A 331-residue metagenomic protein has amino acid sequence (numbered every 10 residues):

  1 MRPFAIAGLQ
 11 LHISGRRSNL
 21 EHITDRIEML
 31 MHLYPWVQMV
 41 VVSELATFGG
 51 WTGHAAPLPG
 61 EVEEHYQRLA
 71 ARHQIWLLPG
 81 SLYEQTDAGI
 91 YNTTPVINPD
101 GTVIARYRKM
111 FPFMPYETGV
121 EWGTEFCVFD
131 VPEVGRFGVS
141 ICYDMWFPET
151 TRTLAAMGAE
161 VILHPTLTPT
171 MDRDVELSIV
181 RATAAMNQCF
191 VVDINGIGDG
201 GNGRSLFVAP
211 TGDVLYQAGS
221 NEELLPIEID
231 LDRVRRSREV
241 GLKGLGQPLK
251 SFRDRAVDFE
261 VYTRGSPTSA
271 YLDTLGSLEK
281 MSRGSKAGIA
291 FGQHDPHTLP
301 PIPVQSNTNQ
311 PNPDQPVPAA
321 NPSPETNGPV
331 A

Functional and structural regions predicted by a protein language model:
M1-I13: Short beta-strand segments enriched in small/hydrophobic residues
A7, P95-I97, L206, L225: Conserved hydrophobic/aromatic positions in well-ordered beta-strands
A7-L9, V41, L78, A105 (+2 more regions): Hydrophobic/aromatic beta-strand patches that form the interior of the parallel beta-sheet core in alpha/beta enzyme
S14-R106, P169-A185: Cys-nucleophile CN-hydrolase/nitrilase-fold catalytic domain and related Cys-dependent amidase chemistry that acts on
R17-E21, L30, R72, W122-G123 (+5 more regions): Eukaryotic scaffold repeat domains enriched in small/polar residues
L58-L77, W146-E228: CN hydrolase (nitrilase-like) catalytic-core segments centered on the catalytic cysteine and neighboring Lys/Glu
E64, Q85-E160, P169-S178, A182 (+1 more regions): Active-site catalytic loop in hydrolytic enzyme cores
V128, G196-A331: C-terminal beta-strand edge segments of enzyme domains
